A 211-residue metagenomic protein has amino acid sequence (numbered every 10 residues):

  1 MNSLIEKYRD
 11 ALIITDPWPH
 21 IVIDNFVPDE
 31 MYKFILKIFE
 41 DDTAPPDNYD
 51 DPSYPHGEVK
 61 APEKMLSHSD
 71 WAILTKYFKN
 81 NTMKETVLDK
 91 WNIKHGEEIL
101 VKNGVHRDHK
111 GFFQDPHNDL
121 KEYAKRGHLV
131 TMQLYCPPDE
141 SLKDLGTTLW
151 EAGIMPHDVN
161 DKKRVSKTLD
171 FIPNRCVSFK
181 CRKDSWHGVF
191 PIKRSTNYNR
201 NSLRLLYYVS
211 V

Functional and structural regions predicted by a protein language model:
S3-W91: Non-heme Fe(II)/2-oxoglutarate
E85-V211: Catalytic core of non-heme Fe(II) oxygenases with the double-stranded beta-helix
